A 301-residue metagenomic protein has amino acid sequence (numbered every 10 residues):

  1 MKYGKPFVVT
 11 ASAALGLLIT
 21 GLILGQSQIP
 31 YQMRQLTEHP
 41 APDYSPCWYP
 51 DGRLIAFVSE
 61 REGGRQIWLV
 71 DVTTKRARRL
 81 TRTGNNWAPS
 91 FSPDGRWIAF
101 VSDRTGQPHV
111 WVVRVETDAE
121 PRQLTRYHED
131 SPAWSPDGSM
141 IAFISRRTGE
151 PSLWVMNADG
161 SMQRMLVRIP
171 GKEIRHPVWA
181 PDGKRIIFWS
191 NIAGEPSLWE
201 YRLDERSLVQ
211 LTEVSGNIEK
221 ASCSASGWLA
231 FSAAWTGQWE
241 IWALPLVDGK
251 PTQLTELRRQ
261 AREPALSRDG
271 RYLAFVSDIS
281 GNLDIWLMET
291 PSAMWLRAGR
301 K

Functional and structural regions predicted by a protein language model:
M1: Acidic, glycine/polar-enriched metal-coordinating patches/loops that mediate binding to polyanionic ligands
G4-T10, L18-K301: Sequence signature of WD/YWTD-type beta-propeller architectures
